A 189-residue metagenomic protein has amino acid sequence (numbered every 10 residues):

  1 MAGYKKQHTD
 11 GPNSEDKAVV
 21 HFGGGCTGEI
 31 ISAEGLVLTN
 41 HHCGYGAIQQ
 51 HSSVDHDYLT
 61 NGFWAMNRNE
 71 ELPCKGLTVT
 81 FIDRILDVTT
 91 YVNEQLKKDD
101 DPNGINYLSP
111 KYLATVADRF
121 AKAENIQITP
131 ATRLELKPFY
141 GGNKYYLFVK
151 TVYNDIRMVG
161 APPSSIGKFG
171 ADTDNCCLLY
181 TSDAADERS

Functional and structural regions predicted by a protein language model:
M1, A65-F139: N-terminal leader/propeptide and maturation segments of large enzyme subunits in energy/redox metabolism and hydrolases
M1-N13: Start-of-domain marker
K17-E34: A conserved glycine-rich beta-strand in the N-terminal activation segment of trypsin-fold
G24, C43, G160-P162: Short, flexible loop/turn elements at secondary-structure junctions
I30, V37-T39, R157-V159: Structural recognition of the beta-strand scaffold that forms the well-ordered cores of secreted hydrolase catalytic
L38-I82: Catalytic-histidine neighborhood of serine endopeptidases, predominantly the chymotrypsin-like S1/PA family
L113-L178: Gly/Pro-rich turn-and-neighbor structural signature
Y180-E187: Conserved small/polar residues in nucleotide/adenosyl-binding loops
